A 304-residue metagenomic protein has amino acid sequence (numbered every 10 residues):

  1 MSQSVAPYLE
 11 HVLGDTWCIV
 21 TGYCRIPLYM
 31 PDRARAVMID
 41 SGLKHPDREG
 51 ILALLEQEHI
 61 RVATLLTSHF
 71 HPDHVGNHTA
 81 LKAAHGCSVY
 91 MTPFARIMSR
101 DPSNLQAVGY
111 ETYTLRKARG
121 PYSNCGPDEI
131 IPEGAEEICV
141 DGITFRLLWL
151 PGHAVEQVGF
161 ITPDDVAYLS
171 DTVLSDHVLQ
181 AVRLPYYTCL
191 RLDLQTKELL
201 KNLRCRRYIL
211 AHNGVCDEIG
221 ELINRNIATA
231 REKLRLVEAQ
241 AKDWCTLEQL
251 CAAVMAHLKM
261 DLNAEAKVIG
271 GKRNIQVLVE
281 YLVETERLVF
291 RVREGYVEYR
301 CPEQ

Functional and structural regions predicted by a protein language model:
V5-E58, G159-D171: Conserved beta-strand hairpin/beta-sheet module of binuclear metal-dependent hydrolase folds, prominently
V12, A84-H85, R204: Short, structured coil segments at secondary-structure junctions
D15, Y29, D40, H69 (+8 more regions): Divalent metal-coordination and catalytic microenvironments
T16, F94, E136, I143 (+1 more regions): Well-ordered beta-strand scaffold positions
L43, R48-E137: Active-site HxH/HxHxD metal-binding segment of metal-dependent hydrolases
L43-K44, T144-R231: Metallo-beta-lactamase
E218-W244, E248, V297: Short alpha-helical segments that sit at the start of domains
A239-Q304: C-terminal regulatory/interaction regions
